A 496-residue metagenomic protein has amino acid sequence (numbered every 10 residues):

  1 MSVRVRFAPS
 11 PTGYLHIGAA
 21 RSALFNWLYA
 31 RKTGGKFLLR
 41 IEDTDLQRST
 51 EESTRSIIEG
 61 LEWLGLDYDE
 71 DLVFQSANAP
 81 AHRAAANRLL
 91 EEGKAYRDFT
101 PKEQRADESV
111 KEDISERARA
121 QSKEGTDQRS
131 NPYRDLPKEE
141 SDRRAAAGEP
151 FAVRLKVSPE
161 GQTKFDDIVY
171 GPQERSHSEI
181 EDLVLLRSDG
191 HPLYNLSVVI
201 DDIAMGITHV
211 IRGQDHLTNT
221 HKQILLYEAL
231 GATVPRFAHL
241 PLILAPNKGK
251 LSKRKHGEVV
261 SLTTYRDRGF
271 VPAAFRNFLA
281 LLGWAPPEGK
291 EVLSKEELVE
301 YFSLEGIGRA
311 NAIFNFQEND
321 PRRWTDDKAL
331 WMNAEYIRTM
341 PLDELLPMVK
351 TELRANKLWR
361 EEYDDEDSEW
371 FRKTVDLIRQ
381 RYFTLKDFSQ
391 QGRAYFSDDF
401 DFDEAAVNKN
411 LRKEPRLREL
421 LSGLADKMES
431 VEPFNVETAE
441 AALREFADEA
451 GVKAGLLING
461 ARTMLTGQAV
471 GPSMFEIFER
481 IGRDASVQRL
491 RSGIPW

Functional and structural regions predicted by a protein language model:
M1-A118, S130, T218-A232, A274: N-terminal Rossmann-like or analogous alpha/beta NTP/dinucleotide-binding catalytic cores that position adenine
M1-R6, G257-E258, V299-G306, T351-R360 (+3 more regions): Short amphipathic alpha-helical segments and their helix-coil junctions
V5-P11, L39-D43, M205-V210, V260 (+3 more regions): Glycine- and acidic
N26, I57, L89, G93 (+8 more regions): Residue-level signal for inorganic ion chemistry
R55, H221, E296, S422 (+4 more regions): A generic structural signal for well-ordered alpha-helical surface patches
R97, K102-H239, L244-K253, S261-L262 (+1 more regions): Active-site cores that bind ATP or allylic diphosphates and position pyrophosphate for catalysis
T233-F402, T466-W496: Catalytic adenosine-cofactor/nucleotide-binding cores of aminoacyl-tRNA synthetases and other
L346, N408-L465: C-terminal accessory/binding modules appended to enzymatic or scaffolding proteins
